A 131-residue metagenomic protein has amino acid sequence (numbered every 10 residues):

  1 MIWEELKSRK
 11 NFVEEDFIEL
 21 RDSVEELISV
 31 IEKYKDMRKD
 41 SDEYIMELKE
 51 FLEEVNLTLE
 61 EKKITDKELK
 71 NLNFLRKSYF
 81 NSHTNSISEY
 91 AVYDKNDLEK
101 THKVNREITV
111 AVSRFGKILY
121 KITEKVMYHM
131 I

Functional and structural regions predicted by a protein language model:
M1-E54, G116-L119, T123-I131: Short terminal alpha-helical segments
E5-E19, D36-D40, Y44, I64-L72 (+2 more regions): Non-transmembrane, amphipathic alpha-helical segments
V30-S88: Amphipathic alpha-helical interaction modules
F74-I131: Amphipathic alpha-helical binding modules
